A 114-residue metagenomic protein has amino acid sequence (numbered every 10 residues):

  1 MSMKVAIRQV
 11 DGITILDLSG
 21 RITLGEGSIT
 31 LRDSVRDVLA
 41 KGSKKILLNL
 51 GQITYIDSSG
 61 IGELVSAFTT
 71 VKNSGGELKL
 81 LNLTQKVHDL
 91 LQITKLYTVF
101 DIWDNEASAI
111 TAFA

Functional and structural regions predicted by a protein language model:
M1-D17: Short beta-strand/loop segment at the start of cytosolic alpha/beta domains
I22-F100: Amphipathic alpha-helical interaction surfaces in cytosolic regulatory modules
D101-N105: Short acidic-hydrophobic, aromatic-tinged amphipathic segments that line or gate anion-handling sites
A112-A114: A short, charged, amphipathic alpha-helix used as a generic interaction element across diverse proteins
